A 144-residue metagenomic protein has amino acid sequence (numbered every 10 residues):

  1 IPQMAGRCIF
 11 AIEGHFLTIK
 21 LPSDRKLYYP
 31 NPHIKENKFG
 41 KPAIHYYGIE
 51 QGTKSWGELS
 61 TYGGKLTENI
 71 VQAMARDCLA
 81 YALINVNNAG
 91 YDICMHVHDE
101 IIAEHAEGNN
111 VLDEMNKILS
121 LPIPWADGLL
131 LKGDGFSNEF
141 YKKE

Functional and structural regions predicted by a protein language model:
I1-E144: Conserved catalytic core of nucleotide polymerization and phosphodiester-bond processing enzymes
